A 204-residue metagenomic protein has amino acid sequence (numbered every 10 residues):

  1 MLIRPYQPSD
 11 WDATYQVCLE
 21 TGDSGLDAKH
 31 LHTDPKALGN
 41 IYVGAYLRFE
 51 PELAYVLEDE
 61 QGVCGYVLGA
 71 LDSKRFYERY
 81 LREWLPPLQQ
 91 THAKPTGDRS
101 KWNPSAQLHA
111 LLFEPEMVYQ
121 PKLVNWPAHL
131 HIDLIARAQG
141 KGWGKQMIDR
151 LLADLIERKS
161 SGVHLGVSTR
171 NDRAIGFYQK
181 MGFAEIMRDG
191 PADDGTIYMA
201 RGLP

Functional and structural regions predicted by a protein language model:
L2-Q16: A short beta-loop-alpha structural element at the N-terminal edge of CoA-dependent acyl/N-acetyltransferase catalytic
T21, H32-A54, E60, P115: Active-site rim helix/loop that mediates acceptor-substrate recognition in acyltransferases
D23-Y42, R79-A93, G97: Conserved GNAT-fold acetyl-CoA-binding loop/helix
V56, G62-L71: Conserved beta-strand in the GNAT
K74, H164-G166, Q179-M199: Conserved catalytic-core motifs of GNAT/GCN5-like acyltransferases
K74-H131: Conserved acyl-donor/pantetheine-binding loop and adjacent beta-alpha core of acyl/acetyltransferases and related
N125, L130, K141, K145-Q146 (+1 more regions): Conserved active-site alpha-helix within GNAT-family acetyltransferase domains
W126-A128, L155-S168: Conserved GNAT acetyl-CoA-binding A-motif
